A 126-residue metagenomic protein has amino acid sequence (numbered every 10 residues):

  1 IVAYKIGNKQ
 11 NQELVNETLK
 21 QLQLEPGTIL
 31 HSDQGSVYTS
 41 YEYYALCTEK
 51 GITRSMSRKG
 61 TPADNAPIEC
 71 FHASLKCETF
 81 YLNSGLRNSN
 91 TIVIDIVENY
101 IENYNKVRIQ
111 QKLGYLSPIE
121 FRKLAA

Functional and structural regions predicted by a protein language model:
I1-A126: Charged DNA-binding/catalytic regions of mobile-element recombinases
